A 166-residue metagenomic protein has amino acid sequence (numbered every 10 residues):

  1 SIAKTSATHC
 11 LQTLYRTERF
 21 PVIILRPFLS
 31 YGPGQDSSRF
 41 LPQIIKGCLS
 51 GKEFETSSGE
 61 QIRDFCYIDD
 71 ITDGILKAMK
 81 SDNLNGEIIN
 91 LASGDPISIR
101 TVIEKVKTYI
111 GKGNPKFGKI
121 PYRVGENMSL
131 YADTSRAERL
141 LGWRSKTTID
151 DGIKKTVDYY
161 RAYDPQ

Functional and structural regions predicted by a protein language model:
S1-I23, L49: Active-site Tyr-X1-5-Lys
S1-T8, Q35-P42, D64-F65, P96: Short-chain dehydrogenase/reductase
I23, I44-K46, Y122: Helical cap/lid subdomains and adjacent loops of hydrolase enzymes that gate the active-site channel and determine
I23-F40: Flexible, glycine-rich beta-alpha linker
C48-Q166: C-terminal substrate-binding subdomain of Rossmann-fold SDR/epimerase-dehydratase oxidoreductases
